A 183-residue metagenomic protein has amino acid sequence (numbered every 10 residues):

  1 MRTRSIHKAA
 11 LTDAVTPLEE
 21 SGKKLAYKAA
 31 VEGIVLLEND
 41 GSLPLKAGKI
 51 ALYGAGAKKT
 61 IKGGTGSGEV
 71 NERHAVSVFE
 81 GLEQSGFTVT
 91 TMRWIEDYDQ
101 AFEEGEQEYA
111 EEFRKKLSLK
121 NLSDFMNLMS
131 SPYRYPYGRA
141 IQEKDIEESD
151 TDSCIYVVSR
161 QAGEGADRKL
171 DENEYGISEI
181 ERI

Functional and structural regions predicted by a protein language model:
M1-I183: C-terminal non-catalytic regions of proteins with extracellular/luminal or membrane-system context
